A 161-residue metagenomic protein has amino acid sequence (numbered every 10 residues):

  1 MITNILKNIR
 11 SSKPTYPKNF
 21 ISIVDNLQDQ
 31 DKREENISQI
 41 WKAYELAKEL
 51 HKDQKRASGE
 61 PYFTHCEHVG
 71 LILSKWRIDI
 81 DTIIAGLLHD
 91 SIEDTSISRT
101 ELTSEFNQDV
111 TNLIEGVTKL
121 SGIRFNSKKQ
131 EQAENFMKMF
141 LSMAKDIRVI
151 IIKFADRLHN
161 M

Functional and structural regions predicted by a protein language model:
M1-M161: Active-site helical microenvironments for divalent-metal-assisted chemistry
